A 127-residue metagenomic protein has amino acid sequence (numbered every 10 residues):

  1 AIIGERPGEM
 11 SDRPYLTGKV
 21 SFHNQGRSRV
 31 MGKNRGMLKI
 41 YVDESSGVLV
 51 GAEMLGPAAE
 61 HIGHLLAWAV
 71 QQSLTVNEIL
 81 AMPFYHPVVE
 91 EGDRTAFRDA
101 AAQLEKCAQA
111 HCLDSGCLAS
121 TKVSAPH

Functional and structural regions predicted by a protein language model:
A1-R6, S11-H127: Flexible, glycine-rich terminal cap/loop adjacent to redox cofactors in electron-transfer oxidoreductases
